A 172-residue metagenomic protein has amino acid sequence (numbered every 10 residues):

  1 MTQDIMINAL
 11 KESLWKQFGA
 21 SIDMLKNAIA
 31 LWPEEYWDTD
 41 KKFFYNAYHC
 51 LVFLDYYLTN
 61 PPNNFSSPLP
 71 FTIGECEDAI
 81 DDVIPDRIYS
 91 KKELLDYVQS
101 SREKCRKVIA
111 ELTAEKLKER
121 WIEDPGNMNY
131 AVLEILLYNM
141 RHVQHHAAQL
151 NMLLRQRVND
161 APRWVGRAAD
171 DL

Functional and structural regions predicted by a protein language model:
M1-K16: Extreme N-terminal tail/first-helix region
K11-E12, L54-N63, S101-I109: Short, mixed-charge, low-aromatic patches
W15-G19, D23-K26, W32-A79, E123-L172: Short, contiguous alpha-helical
A30-E34, E111-A114: Secondary-structure boundary motif
I80-R120, A131-Q144: Acidic/histidine-rich alpha-helical segments that form the ligand environment of transition-metal centers
